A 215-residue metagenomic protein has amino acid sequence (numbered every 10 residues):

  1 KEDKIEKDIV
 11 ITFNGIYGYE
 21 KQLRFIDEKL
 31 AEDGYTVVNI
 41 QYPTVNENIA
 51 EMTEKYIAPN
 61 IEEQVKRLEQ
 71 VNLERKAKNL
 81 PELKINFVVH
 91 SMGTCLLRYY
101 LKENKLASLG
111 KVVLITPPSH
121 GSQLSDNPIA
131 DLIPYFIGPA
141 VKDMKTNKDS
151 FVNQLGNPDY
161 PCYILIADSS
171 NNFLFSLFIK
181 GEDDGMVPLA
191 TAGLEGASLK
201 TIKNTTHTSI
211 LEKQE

Functional and structural regions predicted by a protein language model:
D3-I9: Proline/glycine-enriched tight loop/beta-turn segments at coil->beta junctions that connect or precede beta-strands
V10-I16, K21, L30, V37-I40 (+2 more regions): Serine-dependent carboxylesterase/thioesterase catalytic core of lipase-like alpha/beta-hydrolase/SGNH enzymes
Y19-E20, V45-N46, S209: Alpha-helix N-cap/loop-to-helix initiation residues
L30-A31, E215: A generic structural signal for well-ordered alpha-helical segments
N157-E215: C-terminal catalytic-base region of ester-bond hydrolases, centering on the histidine of the charge-relay
